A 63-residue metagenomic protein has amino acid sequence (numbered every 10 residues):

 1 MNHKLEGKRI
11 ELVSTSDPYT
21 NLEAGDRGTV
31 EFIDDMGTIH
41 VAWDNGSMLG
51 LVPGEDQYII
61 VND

Functional and structural regions predicted by a protein language model:
H3-D63: Basic/aromatic-rich interaction segments and small domains that mediate binding to polyanionic partners
